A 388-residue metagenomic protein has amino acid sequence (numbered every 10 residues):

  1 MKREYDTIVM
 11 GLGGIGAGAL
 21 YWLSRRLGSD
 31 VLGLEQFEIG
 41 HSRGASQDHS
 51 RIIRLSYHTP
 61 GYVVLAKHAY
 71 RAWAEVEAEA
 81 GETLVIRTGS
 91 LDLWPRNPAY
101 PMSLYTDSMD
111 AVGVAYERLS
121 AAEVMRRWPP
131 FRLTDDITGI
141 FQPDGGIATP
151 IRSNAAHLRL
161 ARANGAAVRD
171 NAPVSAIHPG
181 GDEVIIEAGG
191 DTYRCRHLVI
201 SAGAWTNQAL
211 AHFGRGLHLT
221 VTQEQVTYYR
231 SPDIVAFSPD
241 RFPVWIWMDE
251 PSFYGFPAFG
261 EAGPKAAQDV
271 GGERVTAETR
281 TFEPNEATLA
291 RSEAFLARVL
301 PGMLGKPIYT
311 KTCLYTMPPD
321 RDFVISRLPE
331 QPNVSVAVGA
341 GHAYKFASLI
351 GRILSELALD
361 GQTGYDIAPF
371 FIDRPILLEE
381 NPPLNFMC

Functional and structural regions predicted by a protein language model:
K2-I15, L32: Beta1/beta-strand and adjacent pyrophosphate-binding region of the FAD-binding site in flavoprotein oxidoreductases
I8-M10, L34, Y193-W205, G351: Short hydrophobic core segments
Y21-R26, E82-R87, T192-Y193, H197 (+1 more regions): Active-site substrate-recognition segment that forms the wall of the catalytic cavity or substrate channel
S24-A45: Glycine-rich FAD pyrophosphate-binding loop
S50-R127, I137, S252: Dinucleotide-binding Rossmann-like beta1-alpha1 core, especially the glycine-rich loop that anchors the ADP
V64-K67, D92-P101, I140-L160, T281-T288: Short beta-strand to alpha-helix junction loop
F141-H197, S201: Helical element adjacent to the flavin cofactor pocket in flavoenzyme catalytic cores
A294-C388: C-terminal catalytic lobe of FAD-dependent flavoproteins
